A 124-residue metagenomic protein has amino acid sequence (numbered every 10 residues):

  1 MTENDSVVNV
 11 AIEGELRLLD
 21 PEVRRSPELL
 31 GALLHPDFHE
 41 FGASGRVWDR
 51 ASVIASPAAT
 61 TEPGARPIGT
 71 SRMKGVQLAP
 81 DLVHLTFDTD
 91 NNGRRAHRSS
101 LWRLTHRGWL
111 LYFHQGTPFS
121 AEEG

Functional and structural regions predicted by a protein language model:
T2-A32, D37-G124: A beta-strand edge to alpha-helix "cap/lid" segment located at domain peripheries
